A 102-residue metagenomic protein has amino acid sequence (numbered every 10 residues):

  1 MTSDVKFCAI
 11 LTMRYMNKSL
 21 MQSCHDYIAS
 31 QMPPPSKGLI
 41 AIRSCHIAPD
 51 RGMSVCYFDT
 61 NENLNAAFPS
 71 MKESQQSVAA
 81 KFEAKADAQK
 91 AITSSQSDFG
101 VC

Functional and structural regions predicted by a protein language model:
M1-M53, D59-E73, A80-C102: Short S/T/G/P-rich N-terminal loop/turn motif that feeds into the first structured element of a domain
